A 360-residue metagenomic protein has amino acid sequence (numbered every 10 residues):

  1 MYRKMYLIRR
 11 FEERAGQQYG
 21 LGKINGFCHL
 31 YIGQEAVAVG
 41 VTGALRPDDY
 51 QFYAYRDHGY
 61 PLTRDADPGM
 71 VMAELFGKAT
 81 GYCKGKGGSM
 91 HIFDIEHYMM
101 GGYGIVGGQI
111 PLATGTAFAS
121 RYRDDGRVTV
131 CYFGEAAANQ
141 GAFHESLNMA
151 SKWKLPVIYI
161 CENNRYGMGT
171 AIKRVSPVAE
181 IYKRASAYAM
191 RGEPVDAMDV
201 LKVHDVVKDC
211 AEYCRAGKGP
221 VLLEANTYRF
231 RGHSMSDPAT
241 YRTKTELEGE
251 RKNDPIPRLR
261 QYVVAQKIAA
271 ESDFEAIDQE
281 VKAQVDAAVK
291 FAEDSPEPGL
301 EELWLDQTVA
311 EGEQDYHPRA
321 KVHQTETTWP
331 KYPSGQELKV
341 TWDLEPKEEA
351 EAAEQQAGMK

Functional and structural regions predicted by a protein language model:
M1-V37, T240, K244-K360: Conserved acidic/glycine
E13-Q17, L21-W153, A171-P177, Y182 (+1 more regions): Cofactor-binding active-site loop characterized by glycine-rich and histidine/acidic residues
V39-G40, P61-R64, V203-V206, D286 (+1 more regions): Short, solvent-exposed polar/charged micro-motifs at secondary-structure junctions
Y55-R56, A225-T227, E297, L305: Short, well-ordered beta-to-alpha junction loops that form the rim of enzyme active sites and present histidine/acidic
H58, Y228-F230, A310: Residue-level marker for beta-strand->alpha-helix junctions and adjacent short loops that shape enzyme
M99-D294: Glycine-rich ThDP/TPP pyrophosphate-binding loop and its adjacent helix/strand module within ThDP-dependent enzymes
